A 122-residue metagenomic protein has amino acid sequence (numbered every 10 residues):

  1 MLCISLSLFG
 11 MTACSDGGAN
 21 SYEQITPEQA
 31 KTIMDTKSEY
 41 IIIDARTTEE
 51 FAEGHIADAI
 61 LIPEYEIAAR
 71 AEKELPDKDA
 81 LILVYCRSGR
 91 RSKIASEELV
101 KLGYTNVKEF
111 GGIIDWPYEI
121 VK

Functional and structural regions predicted by a protein language model:
L2, F9-E28, I33, Y40 (+2 more regions): Rhodanese-like catalytic fold shared by cysteine-dependent sulfurtransferases and DSP/PTP-type phosphatases
I42-D44: Structural scaffold elements adjacent to functional motifs in cytosolic proteins
